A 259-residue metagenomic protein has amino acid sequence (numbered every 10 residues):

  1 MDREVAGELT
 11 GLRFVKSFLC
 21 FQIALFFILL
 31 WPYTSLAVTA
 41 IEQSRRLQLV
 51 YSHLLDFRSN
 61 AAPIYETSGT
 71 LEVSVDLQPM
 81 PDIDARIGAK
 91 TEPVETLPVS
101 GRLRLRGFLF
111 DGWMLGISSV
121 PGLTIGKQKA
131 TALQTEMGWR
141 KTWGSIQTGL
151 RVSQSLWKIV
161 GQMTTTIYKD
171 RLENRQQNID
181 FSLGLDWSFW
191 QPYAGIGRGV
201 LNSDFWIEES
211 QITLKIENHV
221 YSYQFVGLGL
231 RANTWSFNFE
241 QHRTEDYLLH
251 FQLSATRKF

Functional and structural regions predicted by a protein language model:
M1-L55: Cleavable N-terminal export/targeting peptides
L36-G144, S155: Transmembrane beta-barrel domains of Gram-negative outer membranes and organellar outer membranes
V38-L55, I64, Q78-R86, K158-S236 (+2 more regions): Outer-membrane beta-barrel transmembrane domain signature
G69-L71, V99-L103, T131-M137, R175-F181 (+3 more regions): Hydrophobic, lipid-facing positions within transmembrane beta-strands of outer-membrane proteins
D111-L115, G144-T148, F189-P192, T234-F239: Repeated loop/turn-to-beta-strand initiation elements of outer-membrane beta-barrel proteins
I117-S119, Q241, A255: Residue-level recognition of conserved beta-strand positions in structured domain cores
S118-V120, Q134-E136, G149-R151, S182 (+1 more regions): Outer-envelope exported proteins of Gram-negative bacteria
Q134-N174: Hydrophobic, well-structured mid-protein blocks that either form specific transmembrane helices
